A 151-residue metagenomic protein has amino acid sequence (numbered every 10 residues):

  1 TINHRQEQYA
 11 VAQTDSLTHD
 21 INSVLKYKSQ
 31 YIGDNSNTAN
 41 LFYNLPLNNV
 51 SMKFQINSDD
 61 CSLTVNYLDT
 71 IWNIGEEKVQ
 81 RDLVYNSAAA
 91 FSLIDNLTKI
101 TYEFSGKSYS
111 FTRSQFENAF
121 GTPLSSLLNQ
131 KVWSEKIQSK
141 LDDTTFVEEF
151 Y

Functional and structural regions predicted by a protein language model:
I2-S62, D69-I74, K140-Y151: N-proximal, solvent-exposed amphipathic alpha-helical segments enriched in charged/polar residues
R5, A12, K53, D82-A90 (+1 more regions): Short, flexible coil/linker segments at or flanking structured domains
N57-S62, S92-T98, G106: A short, structured loop/turn motif at beta-sheet edges
T64-V65, T101: Structural recognition of the beta-strand scaffold that forms the well-ordered cores of secreted hydrolase catalytic
V65-R81, F116: A short interface-forming secondary-structure element
G75-L97: Short, non-transmembrane amphipathic alpha-helical segments
T101-Y151: Polar/charged, Gly/Pro-rich intrinsically disordered segments
